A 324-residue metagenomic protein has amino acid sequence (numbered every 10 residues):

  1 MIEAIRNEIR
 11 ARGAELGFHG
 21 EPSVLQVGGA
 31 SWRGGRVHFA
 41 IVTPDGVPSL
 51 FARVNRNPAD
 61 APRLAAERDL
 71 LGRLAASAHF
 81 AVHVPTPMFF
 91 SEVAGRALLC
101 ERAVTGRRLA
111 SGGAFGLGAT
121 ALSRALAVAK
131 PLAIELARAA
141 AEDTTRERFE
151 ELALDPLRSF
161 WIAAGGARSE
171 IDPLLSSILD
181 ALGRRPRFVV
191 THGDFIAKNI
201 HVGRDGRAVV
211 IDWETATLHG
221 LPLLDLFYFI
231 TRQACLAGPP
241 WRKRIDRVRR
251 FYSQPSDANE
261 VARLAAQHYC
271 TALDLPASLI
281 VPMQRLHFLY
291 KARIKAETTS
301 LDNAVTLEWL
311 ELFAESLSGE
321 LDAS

Functional and structural regions predicted by a protein language model:
I5-P22, T144-H192: An alpha-helical support segment within catalytic cores of ATP-dependent transferases
V27-G46, A97, L179-L224: Active-site acidic catalytic loop and adjacent metal/ATP-binding pocket of ATP-dependent phosphoryl transfer enzymes
G35-A65: ATP-binding glycine-rich loop module of kinase domains
R63, G206-Q254: Active-site Asp-x-Gly
L70-A81, R107-E147, A181-R185, G193-I196: Conserved kinase catalytic-core helix
T86-A97: Short beta-strand micro-motifs within the conserved protein kinase catalytic domain, predominantly in the N-lobe
R96-R107: Conserved short submotifs of the Hanks-type protein kinase catalytic core that shape the nucleotide-binding pocket
L109, T120, A127, Y228-T231 (+1 more regions): Helix-rich C-terminal or lid/interface subdomains of diverse kinases
